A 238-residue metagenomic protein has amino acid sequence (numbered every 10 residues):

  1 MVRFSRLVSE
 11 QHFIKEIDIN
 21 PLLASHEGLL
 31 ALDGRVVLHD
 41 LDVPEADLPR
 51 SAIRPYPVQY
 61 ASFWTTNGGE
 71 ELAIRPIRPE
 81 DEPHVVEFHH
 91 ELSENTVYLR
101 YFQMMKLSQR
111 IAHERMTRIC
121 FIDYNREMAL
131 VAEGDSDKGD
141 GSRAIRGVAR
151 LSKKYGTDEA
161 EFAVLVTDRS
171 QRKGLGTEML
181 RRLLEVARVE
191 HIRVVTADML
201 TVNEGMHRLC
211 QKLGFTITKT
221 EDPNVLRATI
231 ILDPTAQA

Functional and structural regions predicted by a protein language model:
M1-D40, L232-P234: N-terminal loops that bind phosphate or other acidic moieties and the adjacent beta-alpha structural core
H39-A238: Long, contiguous binding/interaction regions
